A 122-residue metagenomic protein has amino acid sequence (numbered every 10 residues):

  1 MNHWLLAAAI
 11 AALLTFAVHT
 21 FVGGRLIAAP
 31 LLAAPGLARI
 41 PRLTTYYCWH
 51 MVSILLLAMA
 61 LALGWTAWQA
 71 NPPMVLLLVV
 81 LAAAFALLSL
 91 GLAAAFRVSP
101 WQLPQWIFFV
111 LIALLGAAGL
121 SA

Functional and structural regions predicted by a protein language model:
N2-L13, M74-V79: Interfacial segments of alpha-helical transmembrane regions
H3, A8-A9, A29-A33, M59 (+3 more regions): Polytopic alpha-helical membrane-helix bundles and their juxtamembrane interface segments in multi-pass membrane
H3-L6, G36-L43, Y47, Q69-P73 (+1 more regions): Juxtamembrane loop-transmembrane helix junctions in multi-pass integral membrane proteins, especially the extracellular
I10, V18-L26, G36-A67, V80-A86: Core segments of alpha-helical transmembrane spans in multipass integral membrane proteins
C48, Q69-V79, I112-A122: Short, highly charged low-complexity linear segments
V52-S53, V75-S89, F108-L114: Hydrophobic alpha-helical membrane segments
A60-L77, A93-R97: Juxtamembrane helix-break-helix junctions at the cytosolic face of small multi-pass alpha-helical membrane proteins
Q69, L87-L103, A117-A122: Membrane-helix boundary connector in multi-pass membrane proteins
